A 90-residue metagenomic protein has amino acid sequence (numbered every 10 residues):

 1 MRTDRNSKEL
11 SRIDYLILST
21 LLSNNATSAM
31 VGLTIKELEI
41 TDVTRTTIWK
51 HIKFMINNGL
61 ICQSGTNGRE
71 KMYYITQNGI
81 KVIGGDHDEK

Functional and structural regions predicted by a protein language model:
M1-T20: Short alpha-helical segments that sit at the start of domains
L10, T66-H87: Short, cationic-aromatic polyanion-contact patches
S19-A26, H87: Short, locally clustered residues in the helix-turn-helix/winged-helix DNA-binding domain
A26-E37: Short acidic, hydrophobic short linear motifs in intrinsically disordered regions
D42-N57: Short amphipathic alpha-helical interaction segments
I56-T66: A short, conserved structural fragment
